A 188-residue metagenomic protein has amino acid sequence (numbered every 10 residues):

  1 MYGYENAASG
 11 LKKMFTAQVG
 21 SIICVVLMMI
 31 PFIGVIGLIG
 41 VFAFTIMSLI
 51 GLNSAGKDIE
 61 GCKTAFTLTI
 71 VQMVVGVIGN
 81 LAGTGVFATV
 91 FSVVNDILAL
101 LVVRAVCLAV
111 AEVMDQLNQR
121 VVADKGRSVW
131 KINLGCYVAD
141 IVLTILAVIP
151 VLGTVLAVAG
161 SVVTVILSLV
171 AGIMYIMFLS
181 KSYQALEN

Functional and structural regions predicted by a protein language model:
M1-L27, G40-A82, V94-L143, L169-N188: Membrane-interface extramembranous regions at the lipid-water interface
V26-L38, N80-S92, I145-T164: Short hydrophobic membrane-inserting alpha-helices and related fusion/pore-forming segments
